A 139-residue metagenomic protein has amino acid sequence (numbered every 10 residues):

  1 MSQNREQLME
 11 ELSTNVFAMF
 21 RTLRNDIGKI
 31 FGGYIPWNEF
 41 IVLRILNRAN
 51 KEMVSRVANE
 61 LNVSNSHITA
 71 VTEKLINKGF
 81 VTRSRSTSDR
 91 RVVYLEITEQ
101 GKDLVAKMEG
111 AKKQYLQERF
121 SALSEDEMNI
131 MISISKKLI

Functional and structural regions predicted by a protein language model:
M1-G33: N-terminal leader segment of winged-helix/HTH proteins
M1-Q7, E11, E125-I139: C-terminal regulatory/oligomerization modules of transcriptional regulators
A18, I41-R44, D103, I130: Pre-recognition alpha-helix immediately N-terminal to the DNA-recognition helix within helix-turn-helix or winged-helix
R24-S64: N-terminal helix-turn-helix DNA-binding core of bacterial DNA-binding proteins
G32-I35, H67-A70, K74, S124: Short glycine/proline-centered loop/turn elements that form peptide/ligand docking sites
R44-R48, E109, K136: Short, locally clustered residues in the helix-turn-helix/winged-helix DNA-binding domain
A49-V93: Canonical helix-turn-helix DNA-binding module
K74-N129: Charged, amphipathic alpha-helical coiled-coil/dimerization segments
